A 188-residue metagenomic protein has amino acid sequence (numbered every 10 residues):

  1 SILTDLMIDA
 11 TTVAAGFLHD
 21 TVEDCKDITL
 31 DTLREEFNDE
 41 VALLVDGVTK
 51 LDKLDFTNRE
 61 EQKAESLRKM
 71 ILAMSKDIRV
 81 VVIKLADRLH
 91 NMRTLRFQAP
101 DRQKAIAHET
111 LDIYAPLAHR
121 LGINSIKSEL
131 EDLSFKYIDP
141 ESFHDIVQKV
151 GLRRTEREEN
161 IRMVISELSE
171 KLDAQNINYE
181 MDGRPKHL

Functional and structural regions predicted by a protein language model:
S1-L188: Active-site helical microenvironments for divalent-metal-assisted chemistry
